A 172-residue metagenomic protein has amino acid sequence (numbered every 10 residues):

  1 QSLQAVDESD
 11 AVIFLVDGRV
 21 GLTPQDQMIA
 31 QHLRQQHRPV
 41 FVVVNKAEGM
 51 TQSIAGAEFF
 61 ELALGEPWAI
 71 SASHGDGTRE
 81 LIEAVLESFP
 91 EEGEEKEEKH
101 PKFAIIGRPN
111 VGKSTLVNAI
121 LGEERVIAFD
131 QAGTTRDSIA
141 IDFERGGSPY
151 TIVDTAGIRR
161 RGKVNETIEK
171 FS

Functional and structural regions predicted by a protein language model:
Q1-E66, E144-S148, I168-S172: Conserved C-terminal guanine-recognition region of P-loop GTPase G domains, centered on the G4
V20, E48, H74, G133 (+1 more regions): Short, glycine/acidic-enriched loop or turn micro-motifs at the edges of active sites
R38-F41, K46-K102: Canonical P-loop GTPase G-domain recognition
K46, K113, R136: Conserved lysine of the Walker
D76, V111, T134: ATP-binding Walker
E95-E98, L121-T151, R159-F171: Switch I (effector-binding) loop of TRAFAC-class P-loop GTPase G-domains
F103-L121: Glycine-rich phosphate-binding P-loop
D154: Conserved active-site aspartate in kinases
